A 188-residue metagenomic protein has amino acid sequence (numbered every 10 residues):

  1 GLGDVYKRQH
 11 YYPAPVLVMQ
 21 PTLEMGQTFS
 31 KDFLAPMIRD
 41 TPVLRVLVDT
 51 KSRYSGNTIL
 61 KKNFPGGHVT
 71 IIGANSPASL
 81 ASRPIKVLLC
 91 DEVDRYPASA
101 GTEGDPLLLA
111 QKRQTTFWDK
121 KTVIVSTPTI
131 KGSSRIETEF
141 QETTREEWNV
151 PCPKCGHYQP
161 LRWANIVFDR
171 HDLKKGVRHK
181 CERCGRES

Functional and structural regions predicted by a protein language model:
G1-S188: Phosphate/NTP-binding elements of NTP-utilizing enzymes
